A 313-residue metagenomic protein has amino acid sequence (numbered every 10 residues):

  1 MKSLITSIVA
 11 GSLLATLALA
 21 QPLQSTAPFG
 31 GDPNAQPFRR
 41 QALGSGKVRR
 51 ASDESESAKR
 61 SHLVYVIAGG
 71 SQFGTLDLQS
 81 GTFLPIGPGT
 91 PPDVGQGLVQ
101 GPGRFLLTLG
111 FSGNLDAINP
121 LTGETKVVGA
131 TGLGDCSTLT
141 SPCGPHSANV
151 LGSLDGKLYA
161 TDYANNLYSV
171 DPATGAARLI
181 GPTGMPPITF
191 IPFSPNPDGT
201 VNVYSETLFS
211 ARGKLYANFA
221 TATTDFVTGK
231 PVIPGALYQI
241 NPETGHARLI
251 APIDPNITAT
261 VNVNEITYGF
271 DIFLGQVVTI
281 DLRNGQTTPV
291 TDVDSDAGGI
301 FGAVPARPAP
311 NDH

Functional and structural regions predicted by a protein language model:
S7-T16: Bacterial N-terminal signal peptides
Q21-P88: An edge-strand/N-cap motif at the start of beta-rich repeat modules
L43, V48-E56, P92-G103, D135-S153 (+3 more regions): Repeated scaffold domains used in trafficking and secretory/extracellular systems, primarily beta-propellers
H62-I67, F105-T108, K157-A160, Y168 (+2 more regions): Conserved beta-propeller blade signature
G70, S112, A164, T221-T223 (+1 more regions): Residue-level signature of beta-propeller blades and closely related beta-rich strand-turn architectures in secreted
S71-G74, N114-D116, N165-Y168, G235-Y238 (+1 more regions): A short loop-to-beta-strand structural motif that recurs across blades of beta-propeller domains
D77-G81, N119-G123, D171-G175, N241-G245 (+1 more regions): Short loop/turn segments that connect beta-strands within beta-propeller blades
L84-T90, K126-G132, A177-F190, R248-I253 (+1 more regions): Beta-propeller fold detector
